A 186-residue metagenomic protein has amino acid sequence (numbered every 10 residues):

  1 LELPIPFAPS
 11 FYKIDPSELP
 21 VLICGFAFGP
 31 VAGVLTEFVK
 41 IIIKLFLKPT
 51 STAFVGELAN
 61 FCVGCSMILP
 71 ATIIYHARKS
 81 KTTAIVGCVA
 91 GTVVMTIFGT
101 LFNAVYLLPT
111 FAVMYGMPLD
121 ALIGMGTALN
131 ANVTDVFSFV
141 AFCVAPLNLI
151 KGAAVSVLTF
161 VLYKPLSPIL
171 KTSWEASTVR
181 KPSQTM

Functional and structural regions predicted by a protein language model:
L1-A27, V31-T36, T52: Hydrophobic transmembrane alpha-helices
L3-D15, F54, R78-T185: Membrane-embedded alpha-helical hairpins and interfacial helices in multi-pass inner-membrane proteins
D15-I23, L58-S66, A153: Membrane-embedded alpha-helical segments of multi-pass membrane proteins, especially the transmembrane helices
L19, V34-F38, E57-C62, I85-A90 (+1 more regions): Hydrophobic alpha-helical transmembrane segments
G25, M67-Y75, T159, Y163 (+1 more regions): Hydrophobic transmembrane alpha-helices
T36, K40, L47, M67-A71 (+3 more regions): Alpha-helical transmembrane segments and their lipid-water interface positions in multi-pass membrane proteins
K48-V86: Alpha-helical transmembrane segments and their immediate interhelical/interface regions in integral membrane proteins
